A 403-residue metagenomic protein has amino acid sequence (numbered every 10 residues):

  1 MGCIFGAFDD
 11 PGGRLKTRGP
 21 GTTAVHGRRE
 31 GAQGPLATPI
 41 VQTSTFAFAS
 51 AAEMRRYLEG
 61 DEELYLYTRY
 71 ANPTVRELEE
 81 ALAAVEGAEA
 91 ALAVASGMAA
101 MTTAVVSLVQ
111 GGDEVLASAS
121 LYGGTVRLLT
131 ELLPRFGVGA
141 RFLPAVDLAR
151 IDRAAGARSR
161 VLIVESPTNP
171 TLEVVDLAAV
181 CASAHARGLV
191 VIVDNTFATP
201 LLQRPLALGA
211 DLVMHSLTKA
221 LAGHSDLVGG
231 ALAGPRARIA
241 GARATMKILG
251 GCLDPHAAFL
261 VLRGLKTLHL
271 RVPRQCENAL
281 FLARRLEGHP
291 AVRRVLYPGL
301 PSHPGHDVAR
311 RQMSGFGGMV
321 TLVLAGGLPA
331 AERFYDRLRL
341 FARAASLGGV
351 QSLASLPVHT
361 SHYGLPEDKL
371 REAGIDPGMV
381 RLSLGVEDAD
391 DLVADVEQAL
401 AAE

Functional and structural regions predicted by a protein language model:
G2-N72, E80: N-terminal "arm"/small-domain region of PLP-dependent enzymes with the aminotransferase-like
C3-G13, T130, G139, D336 (+1 more regions): PLP-dependent enzyme catalytic core of the Aspartate aminotransferase-like
L15, A24-R29, A90-H289, L296 (+1 more regions): Conserved PLP-enzyme active-site core in the AAT-like
E30, R294-V380, L384: Conserved C-terminal alpha-helix-loop-beta "cap" of PLP-dependent enzymes that closes/shapes the active-site mouth
A32, A47-A51, I239-A240, G327-A330 (+2 more regions): Short, acidic Gly/Pro/Ser/Thr-rich loop/turn segments
S50-A99, G124-E131: Conserved N-terminal alpha-helix of the aminotransferase class I/II PLP-enzyme fold
E63, E89, V228, A257 (+3 more regions): Short amphipathic alpha-helical segments
V85, L286-P290, L338: Acidic-histidine catalytic/liganding microenvironments
